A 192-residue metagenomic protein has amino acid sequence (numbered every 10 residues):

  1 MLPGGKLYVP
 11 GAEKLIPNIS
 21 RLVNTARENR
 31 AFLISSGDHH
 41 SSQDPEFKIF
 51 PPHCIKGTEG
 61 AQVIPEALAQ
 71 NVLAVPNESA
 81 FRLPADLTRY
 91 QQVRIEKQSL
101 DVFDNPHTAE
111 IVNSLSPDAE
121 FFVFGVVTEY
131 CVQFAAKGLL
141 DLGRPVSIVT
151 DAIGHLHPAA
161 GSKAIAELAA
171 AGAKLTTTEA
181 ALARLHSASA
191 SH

Functional and structural regions predicted by a protein language model:
M1-Q91, A119, R144-I148, L156-H192: Active-site acidic carboxylates
I19-T25, Y130-D141: Histidine-anchored nucleotide/phosphate-binding helix
S36-H39, Q98, V126, D151-I153: Active-site-proximal beta-strand/loop segments in catalytic clefts of secreted hydrolases
A80-S114: Histidine/lysine/aspartate-rich catalytic loop segments that bind and position anionic ligands
D101-F103, I153-H157: Short, small-residue-enriched loops and turns at beta-alpha junctions that line or gate enzyme active sites
V112-A119, L140: Glycine-rich phosphate/diphosphate-binding loops that line cofactor/substrate pockets in enzymes
A119-C131, I148-I153: Glycine-rich anion-binding loop/nest that anchors nucleotide
